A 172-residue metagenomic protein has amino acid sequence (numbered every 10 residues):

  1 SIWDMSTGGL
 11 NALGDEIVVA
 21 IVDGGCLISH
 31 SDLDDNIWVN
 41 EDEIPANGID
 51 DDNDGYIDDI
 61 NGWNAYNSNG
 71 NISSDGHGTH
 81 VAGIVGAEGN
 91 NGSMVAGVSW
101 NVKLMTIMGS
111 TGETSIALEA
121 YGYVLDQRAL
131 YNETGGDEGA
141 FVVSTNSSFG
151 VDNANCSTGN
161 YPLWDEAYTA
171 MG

Functional and structural regions predicted by a protein language model:
I2-N67, A82-I84, E88, T145: Acidic-leg catalytic submotif of subtilisin-like serine proteases
D4-D15, G24, S29, N67-G70 (+3 more regions): Substrate-binding/access-modulating region of protease and related hydrolase catalytic domains
G62, L104-T106: Conserved beta-strand scaffold positions in the cores of enzyme catalytic domains, especially in NTP/NDP-utilizing
H77-V81: Active-site nucleophilic cysteine motif
S99-V102: Beta-strand-turn-beta hairpins that frame and shape the catalytic cleft of phosphate-ester-processing enzymes
